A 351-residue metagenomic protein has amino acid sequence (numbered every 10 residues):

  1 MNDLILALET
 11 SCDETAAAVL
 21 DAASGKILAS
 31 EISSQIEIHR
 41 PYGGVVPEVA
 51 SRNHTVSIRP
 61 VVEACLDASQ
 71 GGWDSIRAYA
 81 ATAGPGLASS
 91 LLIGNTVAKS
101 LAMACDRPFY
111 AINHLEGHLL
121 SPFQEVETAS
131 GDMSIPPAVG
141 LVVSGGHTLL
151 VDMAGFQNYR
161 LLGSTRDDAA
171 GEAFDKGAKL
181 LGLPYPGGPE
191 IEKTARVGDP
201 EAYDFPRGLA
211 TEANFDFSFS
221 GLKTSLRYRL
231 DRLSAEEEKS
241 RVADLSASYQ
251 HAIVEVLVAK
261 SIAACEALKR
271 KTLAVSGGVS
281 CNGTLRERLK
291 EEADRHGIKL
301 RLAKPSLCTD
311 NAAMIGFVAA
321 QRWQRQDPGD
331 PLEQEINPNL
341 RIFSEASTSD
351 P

Functional and structural regions predicted by a protein language model:
M1-D3, I112-A138, V318: Conserved phosphate-binding catalytic cores of ATP/NTP-utilizing and phosphoryl-transfer enzymes
D3-S75, A81-P85, H114: N-terminal beta-alpha supersecondary unit
T15-D21, G140-V142, T148-D152: Short beta-strand scaffold segments in enzyme catalytic cores
S30, K193-L273, N282-H296, W323-Q326 (+1 more regions): A contiguous, well-structured pocket-lining segment that forms one wall/lid of small-molecule binding clefts in soluble
I38, A154-D199, K223-T224, Y228-S234: Glycine-rich phosphate-binding loop plus the immediately following alpha-helix
A81-R107, Q124-E125, G283-E292: Short Gly/Thr/Asp-enriched flexible loops that form oxyanion-binding sites at enzyme active sites
A111-I112, L273, K290-I315: Conserved phosphate-binding/catalytic loops in two-lobed NTP-binding clefts
H118-L120, A303-I342: Glycine-rich phosphate-binding/hydrolytic loop that grips phosphoryl groups
